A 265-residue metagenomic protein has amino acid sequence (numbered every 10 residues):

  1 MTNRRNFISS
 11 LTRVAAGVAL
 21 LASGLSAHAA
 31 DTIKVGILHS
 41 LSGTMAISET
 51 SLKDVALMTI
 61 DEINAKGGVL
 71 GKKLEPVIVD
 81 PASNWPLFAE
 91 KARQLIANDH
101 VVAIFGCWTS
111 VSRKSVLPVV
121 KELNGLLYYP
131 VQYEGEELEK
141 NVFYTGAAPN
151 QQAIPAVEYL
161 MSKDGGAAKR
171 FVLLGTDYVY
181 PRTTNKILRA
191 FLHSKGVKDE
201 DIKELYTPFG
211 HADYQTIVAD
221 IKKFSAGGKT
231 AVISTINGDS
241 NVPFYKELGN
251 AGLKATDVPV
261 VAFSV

Functional and structural regions predicted by a protein language model:
R4-V14: N-terminal export leaders
A16-G17, A27-H28: Cleavable N-terminal signal peptides
S23-G24: N-terminal signal peptide c-region/cleavage motif recognized by signal peptidases
A30, D54-P76, G166, S194-D199: Signal peptide-proximal N-terminal region of secreted/periplasmic/extracellular or secretory-lumen proteins
T32-E49, C107-W108, R170-T176: Short beta-strand segments enriched in small/hydrophobic residues
I47-D54, G67-E136, T145, T207-Y214: Beta-alpha junction/loop-to-helix N-cap segments that form part of ligand/metal-binding clefts
E90, N141-A251: Extracellular/periplasmic Venus flytrap/periplasmic-binding protein
L95-W108, Y128-P130, R170-G175, G227-G238 (+2 more regions): Periplasmic-binding protein-like
